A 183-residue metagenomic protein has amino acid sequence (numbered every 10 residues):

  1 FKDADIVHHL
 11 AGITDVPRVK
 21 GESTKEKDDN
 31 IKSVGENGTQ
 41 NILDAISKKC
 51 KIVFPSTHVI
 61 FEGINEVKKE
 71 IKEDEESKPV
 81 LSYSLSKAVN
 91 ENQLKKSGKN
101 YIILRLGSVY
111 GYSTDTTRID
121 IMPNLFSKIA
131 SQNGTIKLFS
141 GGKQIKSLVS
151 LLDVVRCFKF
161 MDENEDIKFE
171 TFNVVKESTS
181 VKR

Functional and structural regions predicted by a protein language model:
F1-V34: NAD(P)H-binding glycine-rich loop region in Rossmannoid oxidoreductase-like domains and their noncatalytic homologs
H9, Q40-V80: Conserved Rossmann-fold NAD(P)-dependent oxidoreductase catalytic core, especially the SDR/UDP-sugar
V16-P17, F54-K68, S82-A88, V109-S113: Conserved catalytic-site region of short-chain dehydrogenase/reductase
E26-N41, S77, L81, L85-S86: Glycine-rich NAD(P)-binding loop of the Rossmann-fold in SDR/ketoreductase-type enzymes
V34-N37, D74, L81, T117 (+3 more regions): Residue-level signal for the nucleotide or nucleotide-sugar donor/cofactor binding architecture
N92-K146, L151-V155, F160: NAD(P)-dependent short-chain dehydrogenase/reductase
F160, N164-R183: Mid/C-terminal beta-alpha module of Rossmann-like enzyme folds, strongest in SDR-family dehydrogenases/epimerases
